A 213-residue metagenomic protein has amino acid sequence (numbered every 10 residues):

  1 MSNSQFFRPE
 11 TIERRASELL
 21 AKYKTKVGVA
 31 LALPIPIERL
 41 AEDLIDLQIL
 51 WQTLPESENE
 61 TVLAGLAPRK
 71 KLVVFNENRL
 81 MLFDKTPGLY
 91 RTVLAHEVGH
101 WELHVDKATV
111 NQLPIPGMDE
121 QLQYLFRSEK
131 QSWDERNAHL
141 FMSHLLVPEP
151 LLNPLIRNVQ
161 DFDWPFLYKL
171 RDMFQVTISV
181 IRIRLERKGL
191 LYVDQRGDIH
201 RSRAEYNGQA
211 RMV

Functional and structural regions predicted by a protein language model:
M1-V213: Active-site hotspot residues in diverse enzymes, especially metal/ion-binding acidic/histidine motifs
